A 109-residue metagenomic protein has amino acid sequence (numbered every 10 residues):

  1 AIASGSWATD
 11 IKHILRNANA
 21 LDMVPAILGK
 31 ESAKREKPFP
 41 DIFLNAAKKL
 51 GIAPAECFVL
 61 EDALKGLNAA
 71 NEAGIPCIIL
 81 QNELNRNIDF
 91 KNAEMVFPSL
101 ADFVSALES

Functional and structural regions predicted by a protein language model:
S4-S6: Conserved phosphate-coupling serine/threonine residues in phosphotransfer and NTP-handling enzymes
A8, K12-S109: Asp-based, Mg2+/Mn2+-dependent phosphohydrolase catalytic module
